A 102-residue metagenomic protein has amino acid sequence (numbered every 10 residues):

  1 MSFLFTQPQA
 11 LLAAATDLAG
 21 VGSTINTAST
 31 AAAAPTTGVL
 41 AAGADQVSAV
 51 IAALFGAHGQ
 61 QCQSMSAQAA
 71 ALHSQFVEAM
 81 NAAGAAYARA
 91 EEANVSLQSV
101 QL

Functional and structural regions predicted by a protein language model:
M1-L102: A glycine-centric feature that highlights glycine-enriched low-complexity/repetitive segments and conserved glycine
